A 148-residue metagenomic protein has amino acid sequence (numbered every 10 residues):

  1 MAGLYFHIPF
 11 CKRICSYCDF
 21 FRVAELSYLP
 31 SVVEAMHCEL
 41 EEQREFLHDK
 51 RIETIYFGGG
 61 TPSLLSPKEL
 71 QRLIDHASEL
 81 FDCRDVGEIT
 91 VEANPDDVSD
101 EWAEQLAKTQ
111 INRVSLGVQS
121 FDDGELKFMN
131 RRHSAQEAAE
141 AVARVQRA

Functional and structural regions predicted by a protein language model:
M1-L4, L47-K50: N-terminal [4Fe-4S]-dependent radical SAM core
Y5-H7, S115: Structured core elements
H7-F20: Local cysteine-cluster metal-coordination motifs and their immediate loop/turn environment, predominantly Fe-S cluster
R22-F46, I52-A148: Conserved non-cysteine loop/helix-boundary elements of the Radical SAM core domain that shape
